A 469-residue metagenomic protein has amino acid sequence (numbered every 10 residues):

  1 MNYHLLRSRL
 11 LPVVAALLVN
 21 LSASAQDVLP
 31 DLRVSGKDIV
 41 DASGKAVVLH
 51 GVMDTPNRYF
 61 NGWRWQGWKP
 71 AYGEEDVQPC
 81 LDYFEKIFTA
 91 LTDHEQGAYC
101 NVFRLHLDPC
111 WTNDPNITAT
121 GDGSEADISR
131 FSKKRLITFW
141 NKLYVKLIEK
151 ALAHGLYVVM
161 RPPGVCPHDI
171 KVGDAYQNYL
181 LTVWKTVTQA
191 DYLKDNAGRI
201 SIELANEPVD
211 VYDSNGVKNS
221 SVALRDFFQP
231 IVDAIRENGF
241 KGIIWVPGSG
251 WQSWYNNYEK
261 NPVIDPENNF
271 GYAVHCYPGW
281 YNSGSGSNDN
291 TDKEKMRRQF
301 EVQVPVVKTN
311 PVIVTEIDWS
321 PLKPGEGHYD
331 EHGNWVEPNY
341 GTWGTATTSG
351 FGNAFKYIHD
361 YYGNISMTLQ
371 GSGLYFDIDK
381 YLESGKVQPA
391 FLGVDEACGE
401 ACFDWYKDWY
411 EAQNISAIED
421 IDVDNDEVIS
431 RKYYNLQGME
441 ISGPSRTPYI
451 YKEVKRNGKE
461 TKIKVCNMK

Functional and structural regions predicted by a protein language model:
H4-L11, S24-Y99, P115, A119-A126 (+2 more regions): Non-catalytic accessory regions flanking glycosidase/transglycosidase catalytic cores in CAZymes
P12-S22: Bacterial N-terminal signal peptides
D31-L32, P56, F60-W63, W68-D76 (+4 more regions): Extracellular glycoside hydrolase catalytic/binding regions
V40-S43, F84-Q96, L147-E149, A190 (+2 more regions): Short amphipathic alpha-helices and their capping/turn segments at secondary-structure boundaries
Y72-V102, W111-S201, D226-A234: An active-site-proximal structural segment forming one wall of the substrate-binding cleft that immediately precedes
I415-Q437: Residue-level detector of functionally pivotal "anchor" positions at catalytic/ligand-binding pockets or at interdomain
R431-N457: Short, surface-exposed loop/turn motifs with a glycine/proline- and acidic-biased composition
Y451-K469: C-terminal tail/sorting-segment detector
